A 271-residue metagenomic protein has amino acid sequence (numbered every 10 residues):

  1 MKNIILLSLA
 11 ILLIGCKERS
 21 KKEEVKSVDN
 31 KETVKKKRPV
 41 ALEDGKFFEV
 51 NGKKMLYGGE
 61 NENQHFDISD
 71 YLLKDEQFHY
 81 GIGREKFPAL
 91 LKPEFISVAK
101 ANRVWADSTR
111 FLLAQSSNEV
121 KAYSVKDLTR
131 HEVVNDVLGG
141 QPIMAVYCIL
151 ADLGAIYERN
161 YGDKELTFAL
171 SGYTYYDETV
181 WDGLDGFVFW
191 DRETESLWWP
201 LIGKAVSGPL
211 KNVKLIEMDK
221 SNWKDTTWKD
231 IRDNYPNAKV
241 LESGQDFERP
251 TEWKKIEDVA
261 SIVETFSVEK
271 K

Functional and structural regions predicted by a protein language model:
K2-L7: Sec-dependent signal peptide recognition, specifically the positively charged N-region followed immediately by
L9-I11: Core hydrophobic alpha-helical membrane-spanning segments
L13-G15: C-terminal motif of bacterial Sec signal peptides marking the signal peptidase cleavage site
K17-R19: Bacterial signal peptide processing site
K21-K271: Mid-to-C-terminal functional-domain signal that highlights helix-capping/loop sites within ligand-binding modules
